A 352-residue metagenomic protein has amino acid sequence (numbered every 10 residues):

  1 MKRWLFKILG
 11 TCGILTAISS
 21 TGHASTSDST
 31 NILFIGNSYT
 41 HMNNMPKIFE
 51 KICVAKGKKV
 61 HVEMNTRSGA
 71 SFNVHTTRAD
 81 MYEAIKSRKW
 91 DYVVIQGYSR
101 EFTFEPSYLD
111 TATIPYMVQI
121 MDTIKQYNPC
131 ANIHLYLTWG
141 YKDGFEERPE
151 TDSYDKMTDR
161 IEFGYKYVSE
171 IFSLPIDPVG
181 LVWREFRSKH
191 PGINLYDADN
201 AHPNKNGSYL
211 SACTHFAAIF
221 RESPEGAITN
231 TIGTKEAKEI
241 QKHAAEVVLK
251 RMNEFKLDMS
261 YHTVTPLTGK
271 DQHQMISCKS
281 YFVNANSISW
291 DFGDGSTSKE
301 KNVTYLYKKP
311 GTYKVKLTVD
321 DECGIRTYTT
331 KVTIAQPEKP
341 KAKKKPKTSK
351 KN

Functional and structural regions predicted by a protein language model:
M1-L9: Bacterial N-terminal signal peptides that target proteins for export
I8-S19: Bacterial N-terminal signal peptides
G22-A24: Boundary at the C-terminal end of the N-terminal hydrophobic targeting segment
T30-L33, Y39-I120: Conserved SGNH/GDSL esterase-like catalytic core that processes O-acyl groups on lipids and polysaccharides
A84-K205: Alpha-helical cap/lid subdomain in secreted, periplasmic, or secretory-pathway luminal O-acyl-processing enzymes
Y196-R251: Histidine-centered active-site loop/cap adjacent to the catalytic His in serine esterases/O-acetyl transfer systems
F255-N352: Extracellular/lumenal mature domains of secreted and surface-exposed proteins
